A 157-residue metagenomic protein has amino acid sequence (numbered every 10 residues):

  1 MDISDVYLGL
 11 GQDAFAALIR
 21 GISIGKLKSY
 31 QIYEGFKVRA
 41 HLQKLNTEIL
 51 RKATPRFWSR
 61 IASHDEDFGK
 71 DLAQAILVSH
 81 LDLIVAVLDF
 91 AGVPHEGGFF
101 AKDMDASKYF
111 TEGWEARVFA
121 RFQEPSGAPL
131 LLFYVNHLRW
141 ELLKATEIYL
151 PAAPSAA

Functional and structural regions predicted by a protein language model:
M1, A152-A157: Short intrinsically disordered terminal tails
M1-G35: Short terminal alpha-helical segments
G21-T146: Acidic, low-complexity, intrinsically disordered interaction modules
I148-L150: Long amphipathic alpha-helical scaffold segments
